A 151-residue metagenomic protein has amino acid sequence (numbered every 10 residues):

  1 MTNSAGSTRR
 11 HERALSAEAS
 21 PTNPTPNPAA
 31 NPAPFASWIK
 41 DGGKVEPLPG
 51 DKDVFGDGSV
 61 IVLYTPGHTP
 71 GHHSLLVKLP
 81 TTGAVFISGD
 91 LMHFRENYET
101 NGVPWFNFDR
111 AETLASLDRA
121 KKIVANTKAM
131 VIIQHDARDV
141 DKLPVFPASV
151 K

Functional and structural regions predicted by a protein language model:
M1, L63, D139-K142: A short, hydrophobic/aromatic-rich structural module that often spans a beta strand with its adjoining loop
M1-R10, H68-L75: Di-metal (Zn2+ and/or Mg2+/Mn2+) metal-binding site signature of metallo-dependent hydrolases with the MBL/beta-CASP
R10-Y64, D109-K128: Metallo-beta-lactamase
E46-R95: Catalytic core of the metallo-beta-lactamase
S74-K151: Cap/insert and terminal regions of metallo-dependent hydrolase folds
